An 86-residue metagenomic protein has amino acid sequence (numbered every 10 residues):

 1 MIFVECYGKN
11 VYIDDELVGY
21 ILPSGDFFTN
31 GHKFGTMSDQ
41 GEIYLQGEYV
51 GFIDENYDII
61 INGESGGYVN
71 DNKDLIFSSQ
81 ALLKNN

Functional and structural regions predicted by a protein language model:
M1-N86: Intrinsically disordered, low-complexity proline/glycine-rich segments
